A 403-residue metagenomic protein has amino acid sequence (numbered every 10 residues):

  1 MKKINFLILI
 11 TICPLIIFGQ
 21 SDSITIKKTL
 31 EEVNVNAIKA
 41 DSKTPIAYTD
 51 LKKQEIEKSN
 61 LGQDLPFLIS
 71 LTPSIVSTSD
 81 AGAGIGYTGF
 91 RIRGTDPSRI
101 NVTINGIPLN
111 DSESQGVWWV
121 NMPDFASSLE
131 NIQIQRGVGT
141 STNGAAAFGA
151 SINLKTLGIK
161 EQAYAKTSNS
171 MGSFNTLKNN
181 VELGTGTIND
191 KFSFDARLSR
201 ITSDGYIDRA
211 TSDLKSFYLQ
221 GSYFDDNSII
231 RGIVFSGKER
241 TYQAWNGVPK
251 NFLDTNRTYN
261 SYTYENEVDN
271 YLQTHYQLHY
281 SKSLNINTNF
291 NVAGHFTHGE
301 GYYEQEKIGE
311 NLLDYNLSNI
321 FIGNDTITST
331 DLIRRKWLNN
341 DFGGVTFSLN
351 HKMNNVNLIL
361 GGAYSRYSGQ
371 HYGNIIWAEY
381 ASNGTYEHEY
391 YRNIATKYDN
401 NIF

Functional and structural regions predicted by a protein language model:
Q20-K58, P97: Short, acidic, small-residue-rich periplasmic hinge/interaction motif at the N-terminus of Gram-negative outer-membrane
E31, T88, F148-A150, A163-A165 (+6 more regions): Hydrophobic, lipid-facing positions within transmembrane beta-strands of outer-membrane proteins
A40, P97, L109, L157 (+9 more regions): Structural signature of outer-membrane beta-barrel domains
L65-L68, T88-R91, T103, W119-F125 (+4 more regions): N-terminal periplasmic accessory domains that precede and gate Gram-negative outer-membrane beta-barrel machines
P66-P108, E130: Extracytoplasmic beta-strand/coil segments of soluble accessory domains associated with Gram-negative outer-membrane
P108-R136, K155, F252: Short acidic/polar hinge/loop motifs at secondary-structure boundaries that mediate gating or recognition
M171-T202, I207-A244, V268-T288: Transmembrane beta-barrel wall of Gram-negative outer-membrane proteins
I229, Y271-F403: Face-selective signature of the C-terminal outer-membrane beta-barrel domain
